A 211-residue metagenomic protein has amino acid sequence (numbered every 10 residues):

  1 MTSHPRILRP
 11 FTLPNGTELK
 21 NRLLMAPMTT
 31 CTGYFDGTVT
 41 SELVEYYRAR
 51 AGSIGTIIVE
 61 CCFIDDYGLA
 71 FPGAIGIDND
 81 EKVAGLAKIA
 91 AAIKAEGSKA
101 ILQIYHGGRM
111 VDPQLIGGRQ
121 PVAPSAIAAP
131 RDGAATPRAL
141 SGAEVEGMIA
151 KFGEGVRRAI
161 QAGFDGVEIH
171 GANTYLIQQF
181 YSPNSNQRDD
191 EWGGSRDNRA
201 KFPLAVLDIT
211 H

Functional and structural regions predicted by a protein language model:
M1-Y105, M148, V156: N-terminal capping/small domains of soluble enzymes
T32, D65, G108-M110, N173-Y175 (+1 more regions): Feature marks short, surface-exposed loop/turn motifs that line or immediately flank catalytic pockets and channel
F35-T38, I149-G153, R158-I160, E191-A205: Active-site glycine- and acidic-residue-rich loops that bind and position anionic ligands or nucleotide-like cofactors
I57-C61, A100-I104, A162-L176: Short beta-strand segments at enzyme active-site cores
I64, I77, P113-L140, F180-A200: Aromatic- and acidic-residue-enriched carbohydrate-binding clefts of CAZyme catalytic domains
A74-I101, Y181-H211: Alpha-helix-loop-beta-strand connector modules within alpha/beta enzyme cores
I93-K94, G153-V167, D208-H211: Substrate-binding cleft of carbohydrate-active enzyme catalytic domains
K99, Y105-F164: Non-globular sequence segments
